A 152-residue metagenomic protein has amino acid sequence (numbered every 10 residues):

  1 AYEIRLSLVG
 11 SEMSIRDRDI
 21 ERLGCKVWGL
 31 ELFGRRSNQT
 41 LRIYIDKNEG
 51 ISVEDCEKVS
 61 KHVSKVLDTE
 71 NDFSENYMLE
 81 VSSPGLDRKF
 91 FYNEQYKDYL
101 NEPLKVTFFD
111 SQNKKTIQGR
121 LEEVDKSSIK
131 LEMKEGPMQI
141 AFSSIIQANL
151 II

Functional and structural regions predicted by a protein language model:
A1-G10, S14-I15: Single conserved hydrophobic/aromatic residue that forms the stacking wall/gate of nucleotide- or nucleobase-binding
S11-E12, R16-Q118, E122-I152: Short Lys/Arg-rich amphipathic alpha-helical segments
